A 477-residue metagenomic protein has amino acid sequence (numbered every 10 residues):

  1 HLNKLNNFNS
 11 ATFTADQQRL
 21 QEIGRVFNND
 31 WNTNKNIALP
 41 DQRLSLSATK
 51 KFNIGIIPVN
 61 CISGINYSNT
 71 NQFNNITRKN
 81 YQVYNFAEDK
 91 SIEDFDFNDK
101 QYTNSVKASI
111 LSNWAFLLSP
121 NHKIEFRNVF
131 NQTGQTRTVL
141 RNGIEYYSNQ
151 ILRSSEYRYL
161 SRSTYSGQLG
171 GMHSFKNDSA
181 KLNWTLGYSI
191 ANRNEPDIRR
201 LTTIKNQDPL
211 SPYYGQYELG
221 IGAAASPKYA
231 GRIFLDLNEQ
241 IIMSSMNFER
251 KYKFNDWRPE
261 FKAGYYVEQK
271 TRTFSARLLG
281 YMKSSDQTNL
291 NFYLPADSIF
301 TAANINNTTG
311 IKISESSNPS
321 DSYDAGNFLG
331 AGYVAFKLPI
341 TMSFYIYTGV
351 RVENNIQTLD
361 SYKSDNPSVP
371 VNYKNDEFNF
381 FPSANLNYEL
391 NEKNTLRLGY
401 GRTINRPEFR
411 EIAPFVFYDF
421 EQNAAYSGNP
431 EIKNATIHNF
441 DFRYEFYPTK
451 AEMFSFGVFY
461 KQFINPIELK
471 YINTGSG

Functional and structural regions predicted by a protein language model:
H1-I37, P209-G231, T273-D324, G475: Flexible glycine-rich, low-complexity coil/linker segments exposed to the extracellular/periplasmic environment
F27-V139, Y165-G167, P382-A384: Transmembrane beta-barrel wall of Gram-negative outer-membrane proteins
Q42-L46, V106-S112, S163-L169, L186 (+7 more regions): Hydrophobic, lipid-facing positions within transmembrane beta-strands of outer-membrane proteins
N53-N60, P120-N121, K176-K181, E195 (+5 more regions): Short loop/turn motifs that connect adjacent beta-strands in outer-membrane beta-barrel proteins
Y67-N71, F130-G134, F175, Y188-N194 (+9 more regions): Transmembrane beta-strands of outer-membrane beta-barrel pores
T133, K228-L235, I242, N247-N391 (+1 more regions): Signature of Gram-negative outer-membrane beta-barrel scaffolds
N149-G170, S317-G330, N375, I404-S455 (+1 more regions): Outer-membrane beta-barrel signature, preferentially recognizing the C-terminal barrel domain of Gram-negative
N194, S211, Q216, I221 (+5 more regions): Surface-exposed extracellular loop regions of Gram-negative outer-membrane beta-barrel proteins, predominantly
